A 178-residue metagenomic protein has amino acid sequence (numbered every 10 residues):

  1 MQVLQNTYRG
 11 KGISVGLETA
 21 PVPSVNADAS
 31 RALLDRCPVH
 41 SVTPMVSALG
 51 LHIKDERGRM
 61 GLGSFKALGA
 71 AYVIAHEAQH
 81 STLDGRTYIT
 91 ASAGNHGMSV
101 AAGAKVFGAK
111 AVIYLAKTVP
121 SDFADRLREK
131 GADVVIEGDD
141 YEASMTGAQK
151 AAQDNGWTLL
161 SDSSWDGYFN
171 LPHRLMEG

Functional and structural regions predicted by a protein language model:
M1-G178: PLP-dependent amino-acid enzyme catalytic core
